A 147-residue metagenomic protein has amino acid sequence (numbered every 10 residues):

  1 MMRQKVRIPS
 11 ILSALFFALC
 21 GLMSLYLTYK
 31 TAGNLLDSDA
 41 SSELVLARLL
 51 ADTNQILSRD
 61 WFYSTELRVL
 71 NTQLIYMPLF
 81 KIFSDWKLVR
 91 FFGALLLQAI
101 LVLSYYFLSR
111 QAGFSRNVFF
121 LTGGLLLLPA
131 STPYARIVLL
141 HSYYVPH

Functional and structural regions predicted by a protein language model:
M1-S24, F114-F120: Start-transfer (signal-anchor) and selected internal transmembrane alpha helices of multi-pass inner/ER membrane
L22-S41, Y134-R136: Helix-to-loop transition at the C-terminal end of transmembrane segments
K30-S38, D52-M77, K87-L88: Membrane-proximal lumenal/periplasmic loop motifs of glycosylation machinery
L36, V69, R116-H147: Membrane-interface micro-motifs in multi-pass membrane enzymes
L44-L49: Extracytosolic (periplasmic/ER-lumenal) interhelical loops and adjacent juxtamembrane/interface segments of multi-pass
L67-L74, F92-I100, S142-H147: Membrane-embedded alpha-helical segments of multi-pass membrane proteins, especially the transmembrane helices
I82-G93, N117-L121: Membrane-interface starts of transmembrane alpha-helices
F92-N117: Transmembrane-helix motifs of polytopic, lipid-linked glycan transferases
